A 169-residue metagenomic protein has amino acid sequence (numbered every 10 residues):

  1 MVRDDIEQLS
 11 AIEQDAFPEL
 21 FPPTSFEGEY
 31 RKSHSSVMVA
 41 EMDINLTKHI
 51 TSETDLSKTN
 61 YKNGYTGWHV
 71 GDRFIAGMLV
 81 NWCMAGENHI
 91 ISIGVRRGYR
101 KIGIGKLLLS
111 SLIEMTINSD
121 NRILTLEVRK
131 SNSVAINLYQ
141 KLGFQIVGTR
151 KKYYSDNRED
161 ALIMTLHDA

Functional and structural regions predicted by a protein language model:
R3-G98, L109-S111, M115, S119 (+1 more regions): Acetyl-CoA-dependent GNAT
R96-G98, I102, K130-S131: Active-site acidic-Proline motif in GNAT/NAT acetyltransferases
I102, K151, D160-A161, H167-A169: Acyl-donor (CoA/ACP) binding surface of acyl/acetyltransferases
I102, S119-R122: Short coil/turn segments at alpha/beta junctions that flank glycine-rich nucleotide-binding fingerprints
L109, S131-A135, K152-N157: Short glycine/proline-centered loop/turn elements that form peptide/ligand docking sites
T125-E127, Q140, Q145-L162: Conserved catalytic-core motifs of GNAT/GCN5-like acyltransferases
